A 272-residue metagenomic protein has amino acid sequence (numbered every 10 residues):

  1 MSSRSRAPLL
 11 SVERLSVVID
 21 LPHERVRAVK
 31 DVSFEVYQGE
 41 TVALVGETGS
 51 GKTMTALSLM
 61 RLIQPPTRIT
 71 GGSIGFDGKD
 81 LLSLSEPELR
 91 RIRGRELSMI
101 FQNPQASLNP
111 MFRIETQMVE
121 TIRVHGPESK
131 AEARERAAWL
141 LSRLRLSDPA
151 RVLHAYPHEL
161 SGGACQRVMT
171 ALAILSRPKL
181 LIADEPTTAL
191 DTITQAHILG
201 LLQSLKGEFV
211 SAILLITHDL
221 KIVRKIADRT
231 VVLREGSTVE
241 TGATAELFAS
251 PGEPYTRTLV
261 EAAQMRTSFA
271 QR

Functional and structural regions predicted by a protein language model:
R68-D80: Conserved ABC transporter NBD signature motif
M118, T170, L181, I198: Hydrophobic anchor residue at the start of the ABC signature
A155-L160, A164: Conserved ABC ATPase signature
L175-K179: A short, proline-enriched helix->beta-strand linker immediately N-terminal to the Walker B motif in ABC-type P-loop
A196-F209, K221: Helical segment within the ABC ATPase nucleotide-binding domain
V223-K225: A short, surface-exposed alpha-helical micro-motif characterized by mixed small hydrophobic and charged/polar residues
T238-G242, S250: ABC ATPase "signature
